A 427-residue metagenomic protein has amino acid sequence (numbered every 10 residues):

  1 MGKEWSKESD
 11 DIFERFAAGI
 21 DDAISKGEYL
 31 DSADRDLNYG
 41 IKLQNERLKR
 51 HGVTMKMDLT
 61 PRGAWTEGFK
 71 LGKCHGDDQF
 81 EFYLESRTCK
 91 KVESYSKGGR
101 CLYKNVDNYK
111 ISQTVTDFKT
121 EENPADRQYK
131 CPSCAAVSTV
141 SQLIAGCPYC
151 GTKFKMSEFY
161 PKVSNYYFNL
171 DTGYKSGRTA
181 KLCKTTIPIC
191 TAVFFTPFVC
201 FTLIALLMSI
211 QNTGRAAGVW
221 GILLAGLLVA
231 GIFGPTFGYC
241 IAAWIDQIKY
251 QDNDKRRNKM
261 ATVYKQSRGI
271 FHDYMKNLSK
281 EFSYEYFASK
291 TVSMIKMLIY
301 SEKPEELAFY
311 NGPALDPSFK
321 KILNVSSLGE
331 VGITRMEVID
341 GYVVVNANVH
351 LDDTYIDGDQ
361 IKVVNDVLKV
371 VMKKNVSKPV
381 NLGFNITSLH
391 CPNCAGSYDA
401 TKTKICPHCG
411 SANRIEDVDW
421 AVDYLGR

Functional and structural regions predicted by a protein language model:
M1-E8, L207-Q211, V229-I270: Transmembrane-cytosolic junction motif
M1-P61, Y149, K153, D254-S326 (+4 more regions): Core segments of small alpha/beta cavity-forming domains
K49-G99, I248-N253, A261, K321-V364: Surface-exposed, charged secondary-structure patches
Y95-P188, Q247-Y264, G358-R427: Short beta-strand edge/turn micro-motifs at domain boundaries
D117-K119, F309, V325-G329, K374: Generic detector of well-ordered secondary structure
T185-S209, A225-F233: Canonical alpha-helical transmembrane segments of integral membrane proteins
T213-L224: Membrane-interface segments at the starts/ends of alpha-helical transmembrane spans
